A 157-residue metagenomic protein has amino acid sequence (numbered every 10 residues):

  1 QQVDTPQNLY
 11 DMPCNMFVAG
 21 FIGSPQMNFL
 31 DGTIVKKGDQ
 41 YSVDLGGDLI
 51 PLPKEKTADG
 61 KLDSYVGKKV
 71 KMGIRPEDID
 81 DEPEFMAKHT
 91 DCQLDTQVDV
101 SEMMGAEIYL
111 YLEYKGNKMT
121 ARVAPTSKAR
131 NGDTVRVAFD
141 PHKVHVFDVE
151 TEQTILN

Functional and structural regions predicted by a protein language model:
Q1-L49: Internal alpha/beta loop-helix hairpins
Q2-V3, S101, N157: Residue-level detector of high-confidence beta-strand sites
N15, Q26-D31, P76, Q93-V98 (+1 more regions): Conserved beta-strand residues within beta-sheet cores
K36-Q40, S101-I108, V149: Short, conserved beta-turn/loop elements at beta-strand boundaries and strand-helix junctions
Q40-Q97, K118, S127-N157: Glycine/charge-rich catalytic "coupling/switch" loops of P-loop NTPases
D91-V100, M104-Y111: Long, well-ordered amphipathic alpha-helical subdomains in the mid-to-C-terminal portions of large enzyme subunits
